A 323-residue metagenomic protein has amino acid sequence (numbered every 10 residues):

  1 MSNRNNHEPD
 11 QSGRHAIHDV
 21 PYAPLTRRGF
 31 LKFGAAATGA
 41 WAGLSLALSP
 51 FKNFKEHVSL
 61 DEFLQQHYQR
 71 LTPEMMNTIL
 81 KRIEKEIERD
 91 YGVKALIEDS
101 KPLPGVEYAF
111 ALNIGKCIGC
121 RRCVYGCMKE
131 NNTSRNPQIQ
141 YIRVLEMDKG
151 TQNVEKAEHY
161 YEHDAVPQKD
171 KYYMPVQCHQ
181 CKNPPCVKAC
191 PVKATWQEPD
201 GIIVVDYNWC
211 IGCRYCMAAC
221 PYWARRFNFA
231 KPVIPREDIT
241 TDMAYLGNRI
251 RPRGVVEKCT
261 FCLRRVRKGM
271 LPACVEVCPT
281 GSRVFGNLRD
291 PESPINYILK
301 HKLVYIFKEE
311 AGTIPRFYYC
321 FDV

Functional and structural regions predicted by a protein language model:
M1-T26, K52: N-terminal secretory signal peptides
H18-Y22, V93-K116, A165-P167: Asp/Glu-centered strand-loop micro-motifs enriched in Gly/Pro and often flanked by an aromatic residue
Y22-G29, G39-Y68: N-terminal twin-arginine translocation
G34, T38-L46, P50-F51, V124 (+4 more regions): A generic secondary-structure signal for well-formed alpha-helical elements
H57-I97: N-terminal pre-domain segments of enzymes
V93-K94, E130-Q168, W196-W209, A224-G254 (+1 more regions): Non-heme iron-sulfur electron-transfer modules
A111-G126, E130, D170-K193, V204-W223 (+3 more regions): Cysteine-centered iron-sulfur cluster-binding motifs in ferredoxin-type domains/subunits of redox enzymes
R264-V323: Long, compositionally biased charged/polar accessory segments in the mid-to-C-terminal portions of proteins
